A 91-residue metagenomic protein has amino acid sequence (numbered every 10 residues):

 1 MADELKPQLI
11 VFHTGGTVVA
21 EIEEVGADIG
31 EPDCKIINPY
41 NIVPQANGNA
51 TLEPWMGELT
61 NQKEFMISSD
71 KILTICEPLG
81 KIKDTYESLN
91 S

Functional and structural regions predicted by a protein language model:
A2-S91: Conserved RNA-binding domains used in RNP assembly and mRNA/RNA metabolism
